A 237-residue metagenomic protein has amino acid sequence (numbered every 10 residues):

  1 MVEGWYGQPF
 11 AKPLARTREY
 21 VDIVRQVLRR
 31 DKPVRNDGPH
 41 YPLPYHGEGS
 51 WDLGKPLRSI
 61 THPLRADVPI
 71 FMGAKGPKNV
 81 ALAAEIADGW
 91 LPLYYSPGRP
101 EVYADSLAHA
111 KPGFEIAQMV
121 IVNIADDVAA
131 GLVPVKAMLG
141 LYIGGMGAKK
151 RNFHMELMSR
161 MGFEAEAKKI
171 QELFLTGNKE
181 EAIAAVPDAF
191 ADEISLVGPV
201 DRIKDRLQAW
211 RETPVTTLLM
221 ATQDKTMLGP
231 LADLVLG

Functional and structural regions predicted by a protein language model:
M1-G237: Active-site-adjacent structural elements that line small-molecule/cofactor binding pockets in enzymes
